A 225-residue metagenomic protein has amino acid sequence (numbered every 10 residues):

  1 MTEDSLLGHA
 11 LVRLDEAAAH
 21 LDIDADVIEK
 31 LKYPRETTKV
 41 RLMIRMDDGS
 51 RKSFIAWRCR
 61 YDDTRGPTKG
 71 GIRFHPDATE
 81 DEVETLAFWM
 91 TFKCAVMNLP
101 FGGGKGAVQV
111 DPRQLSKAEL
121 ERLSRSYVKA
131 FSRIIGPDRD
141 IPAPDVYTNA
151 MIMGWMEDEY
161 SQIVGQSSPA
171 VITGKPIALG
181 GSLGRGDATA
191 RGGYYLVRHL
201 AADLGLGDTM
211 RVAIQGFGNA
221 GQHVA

Functional and structural regions predicted by a protein language model:
T2-R41: Short, Gly/Pro- and small/polar-rich lid/capping loops
R13, E82, G192: Charged catalytic carboxylate motif
V40-P112: Glycine-rich, N-terminal phosphate-binding loop and its surrounding beta-alpha-beta segment
H75, A95-D208: Glycine/serine-rich phosphate-binding loop and adjoining beta1-alpha1 elements at the start of nucleotide-handling
V212-I214: Hydrophobic Val/Ile/Leu positions in short beta-strands of Rossmann-like dinucleotide-binding domains
G216-G218: Glycine-rich Rossmann-fold phosphate-binding loop(s) that bind the pyrophosphate of adenine dinucleotide cofactors
G221-Q222: N-terminal Rossmann-fold NAD(P) dinucleotide-binding loop
A225: Catalytic or ion-translocation cores adjacent to nucleophile or general acid/base/metal-coordination motifs in diverse
